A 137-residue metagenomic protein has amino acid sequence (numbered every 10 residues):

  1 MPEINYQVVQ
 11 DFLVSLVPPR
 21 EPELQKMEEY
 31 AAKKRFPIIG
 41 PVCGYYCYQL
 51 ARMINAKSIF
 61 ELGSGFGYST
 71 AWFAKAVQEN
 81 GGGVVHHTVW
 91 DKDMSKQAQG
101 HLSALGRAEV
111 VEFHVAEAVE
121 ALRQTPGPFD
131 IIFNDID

Functional and structural regions predicted by a protein language model:
M1-Q25, E29: N-terminal auxiliary segments of SAM/dcSAM-dependent transferases
Q7, A32-K33, E112, A116: A generic, residue-level signal for flexible/boundary positions that often mark functional hotspots
V9-F12, A31-K33, V85-H87, A104-G106: N-terminal start-of-chain detector that recognizes signal peptides and the immediate post-cleavage beginning
S15-L16, R35-F36, L62, H87: A generic structural signal for short
V17-P19, A32-Y45: Conserved SAM-binding loop and adjacent beta-strand
E29-A31, A56: Glycine/charged-rich beta-loop-alpha catalytic/anionic-binding loops adjacent to active sites
P41-D137: S-adenosylmethionine/decaboxylated-SAM
